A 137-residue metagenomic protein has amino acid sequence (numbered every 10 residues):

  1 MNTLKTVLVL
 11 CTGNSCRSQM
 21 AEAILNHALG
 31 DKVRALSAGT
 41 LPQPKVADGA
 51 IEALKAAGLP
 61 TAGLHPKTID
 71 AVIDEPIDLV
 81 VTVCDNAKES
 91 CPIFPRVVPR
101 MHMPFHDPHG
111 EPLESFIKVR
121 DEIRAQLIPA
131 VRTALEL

Functional and structural regions predicted by a protein language model:
M1-D70: Conserved active-site segments centered on acidic
N14, L54, V80-V81, I123: Conserved small-residue
S15, D85-K88: Short glycine-rich anion-binding loops that position phosphate/pyrophosphate groups of nucleotides and phosphorylated
D74-P76: Alpha-helix C-terminal capping/helix-to-coil transition sites in glycosyltransferase folds
T82-V83, H102: Redox-cofactor binding/interface segments in oxidoreductases and associated redox assembly factors
K88-L137: Phosphate-binding/catalytic loops
